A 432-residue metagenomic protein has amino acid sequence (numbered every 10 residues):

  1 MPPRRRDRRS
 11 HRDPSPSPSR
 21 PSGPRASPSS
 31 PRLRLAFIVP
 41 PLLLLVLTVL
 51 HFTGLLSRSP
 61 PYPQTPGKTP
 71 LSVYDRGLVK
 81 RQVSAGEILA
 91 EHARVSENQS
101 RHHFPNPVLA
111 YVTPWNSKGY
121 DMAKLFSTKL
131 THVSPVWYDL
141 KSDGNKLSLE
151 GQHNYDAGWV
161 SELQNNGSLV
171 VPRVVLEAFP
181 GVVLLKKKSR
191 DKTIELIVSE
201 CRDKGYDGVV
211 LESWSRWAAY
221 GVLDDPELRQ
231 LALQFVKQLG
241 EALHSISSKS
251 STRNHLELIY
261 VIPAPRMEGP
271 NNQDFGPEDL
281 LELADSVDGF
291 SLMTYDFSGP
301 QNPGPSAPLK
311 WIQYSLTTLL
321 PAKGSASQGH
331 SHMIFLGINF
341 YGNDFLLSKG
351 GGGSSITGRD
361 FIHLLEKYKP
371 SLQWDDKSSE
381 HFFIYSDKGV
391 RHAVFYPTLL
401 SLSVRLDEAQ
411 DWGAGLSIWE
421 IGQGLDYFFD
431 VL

Functional and structural regions predicted by a protein language model:
M1-P31: Short, low-complexity, Lys/Arg-enriched N-terminal segments of secretory-pathway carbohydrate enzymes
R34-C201: Glycan-recognition patch characteristic of GH18 chitinases/ENGases and related GlcNAc/peptidoglycan-binding proteins
D75-E97, I338-D407: Glycan-binding loop/region signatures in secreted carbohydrate-active enzymes
F104-N106, K129-T131, N166-V170, G205-D207 (+4 more regions): Short, well-ordered coil/turn segments that N-cap beta-strands
Y111-W115, P135-D139, R173-E177, E212-R216 (+5 more regions): Active-site-proximal beta-strand/loop segments in catalytic clefts of secreted hydrolases
V133, L211, L239, F290 (+3 more regions): Conserved, mostly hydrophobic/aromatic
D143-N154, E195, W217-P370: Substrate-binding surface in catalytic domains of secreted glycosidases
S401-L432: Acidic/aromatic/glycine-rich contiguous surface patches that form carbohydrate-binding/processing clefts and analogous
